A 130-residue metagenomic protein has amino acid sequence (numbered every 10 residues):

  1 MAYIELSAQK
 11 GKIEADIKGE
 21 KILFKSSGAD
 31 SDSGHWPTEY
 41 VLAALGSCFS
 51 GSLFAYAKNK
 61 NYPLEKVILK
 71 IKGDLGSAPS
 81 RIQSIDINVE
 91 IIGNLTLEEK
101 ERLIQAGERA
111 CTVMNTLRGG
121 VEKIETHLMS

Functional and structural regions predicted by a protein language model:
M1-A43, F54-S130: Extended beta-strand/beta-hairpin segments
L45-F49: Alpha-helical metal-binding/catalytic segments enriched in His/Glu/Asp
